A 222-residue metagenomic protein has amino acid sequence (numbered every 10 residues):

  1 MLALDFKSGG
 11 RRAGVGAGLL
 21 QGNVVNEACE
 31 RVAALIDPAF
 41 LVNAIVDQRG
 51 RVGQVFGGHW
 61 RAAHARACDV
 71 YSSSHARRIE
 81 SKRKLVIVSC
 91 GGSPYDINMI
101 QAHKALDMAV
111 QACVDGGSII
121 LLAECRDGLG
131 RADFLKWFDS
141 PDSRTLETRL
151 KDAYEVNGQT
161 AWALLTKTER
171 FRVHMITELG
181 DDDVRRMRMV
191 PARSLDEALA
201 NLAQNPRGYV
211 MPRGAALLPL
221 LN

Functional and structural regions predicted by a protein language model:
M1-I79: Conserved, well-structured core segments that form the ligand-binding/active-site neighborhood of functional domains
L2-A17, V173-L195: Conserved thiamine diphosphate
I36, A76-K84, A112-V114, N201-N205: Glycine-rich phosphate/diphosphate-binding loops that line cofactor/substrate pockets in enzymes
W60-I79, C90, P94-K104, Y154-V156: A general structural motif
L85-S89, I120, Y209-V210: Structural motif
G91, E124-R126, E178-L179, R213: Short, ordered loop/turn segments at secondary-structure junctions
D96-H174: C-terminal catalytic subdomain
T177-N222: Extended hydrophobic packing segments that form well-structured cores
